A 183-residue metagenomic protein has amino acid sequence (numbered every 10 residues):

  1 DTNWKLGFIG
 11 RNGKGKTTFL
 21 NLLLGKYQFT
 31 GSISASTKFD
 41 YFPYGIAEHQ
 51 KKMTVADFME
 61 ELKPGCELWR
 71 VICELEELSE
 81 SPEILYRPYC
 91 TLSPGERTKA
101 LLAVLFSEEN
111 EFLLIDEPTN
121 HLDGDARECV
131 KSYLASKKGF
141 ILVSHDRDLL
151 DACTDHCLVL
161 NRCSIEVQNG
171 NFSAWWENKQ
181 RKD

Functional and structural regions predicted by a protein language model:
D1-D183: ABC ATP-binding cassette signature C-motif
